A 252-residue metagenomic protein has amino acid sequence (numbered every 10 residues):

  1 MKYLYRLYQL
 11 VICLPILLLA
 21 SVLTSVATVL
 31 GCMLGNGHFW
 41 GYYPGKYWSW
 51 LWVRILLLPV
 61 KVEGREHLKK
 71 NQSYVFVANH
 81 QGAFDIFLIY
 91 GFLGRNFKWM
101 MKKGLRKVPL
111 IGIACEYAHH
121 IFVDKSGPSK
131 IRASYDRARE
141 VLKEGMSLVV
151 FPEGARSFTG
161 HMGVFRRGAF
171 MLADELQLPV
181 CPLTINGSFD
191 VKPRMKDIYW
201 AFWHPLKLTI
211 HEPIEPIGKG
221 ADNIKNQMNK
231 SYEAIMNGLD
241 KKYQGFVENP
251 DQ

Functional and structural regions predicted by a protein language model:
M1-Y74: Membrane-anchoring hydrophobic helices of lipid-metabolizing enzymes
L4, R132-Q252: Non-catalytic C-terminal accessory region of glycerolipid acyltransferases and related lyso-lipid remodeling enzymes
T24-Y43, I55, K70-P128: Catalytic core of membrane glycerolipid acyltransferases/transacylases, capturing the structured, soluble-facing
W52-V53, C115, V141, A173: A generic structural signal for well-ordered alpha-helical segments
L58, H120, L178: Short glycine/serine/threonine/alanine-rich loop segments
V62, F76, W99-M100, L208-I210: Generic preference for hydrophobic
E63, M100-K102, D124-K125, P152 (+1 more regions): Thr-Gly-centered strand-to-loop micro-motif
